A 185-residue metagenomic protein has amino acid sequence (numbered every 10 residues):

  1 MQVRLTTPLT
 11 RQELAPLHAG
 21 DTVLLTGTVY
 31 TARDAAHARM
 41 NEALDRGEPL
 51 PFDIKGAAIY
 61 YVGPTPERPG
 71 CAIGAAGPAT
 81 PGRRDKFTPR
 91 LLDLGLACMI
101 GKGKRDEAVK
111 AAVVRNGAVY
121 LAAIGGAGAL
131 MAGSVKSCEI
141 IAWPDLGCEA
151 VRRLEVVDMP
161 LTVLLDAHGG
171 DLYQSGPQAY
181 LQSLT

Functional and structural regions predicted by a protein language model:
M1-L9: Short, structured beta-strand/loop micro-motifs enriched in basic residues and often containing a Trp
T10, Y30, T65-E67, H168-G170: Short, glycine-/Ser/Thr-/acidic-enriched flexible segments
T31-M159: Feature captures the catalytic cores and cofactor-binding loops of soluble hydro-lyases/lyases that act on carboxylate
F87-T88, L164-T185: Active-site/ligand-binding-proximal alpha/beta "capping" segment
